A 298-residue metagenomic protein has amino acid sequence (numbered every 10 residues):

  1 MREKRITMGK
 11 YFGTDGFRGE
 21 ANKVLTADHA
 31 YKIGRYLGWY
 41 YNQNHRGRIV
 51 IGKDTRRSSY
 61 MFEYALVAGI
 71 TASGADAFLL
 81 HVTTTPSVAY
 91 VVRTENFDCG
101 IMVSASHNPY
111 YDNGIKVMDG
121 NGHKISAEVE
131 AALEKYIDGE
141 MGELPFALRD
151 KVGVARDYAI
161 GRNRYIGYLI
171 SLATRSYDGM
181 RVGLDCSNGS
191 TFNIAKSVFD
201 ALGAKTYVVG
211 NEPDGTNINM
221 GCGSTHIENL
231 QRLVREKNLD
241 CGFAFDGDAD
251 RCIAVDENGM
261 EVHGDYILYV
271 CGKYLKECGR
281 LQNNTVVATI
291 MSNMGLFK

Functional and structural regions predicted by a protein language model:
R2-A68, A72-S73, V152-M180: An N-terminal, well-structured beta->alpha segment
T14, K53, V103, L184-S187 (+2 more regions): Active-site flanking residues adjacent to catalytic metal/cofactor-binding acidic residues
E20, N113-R235: Gly/Ser/Thr-enriched, mixed-charge loops and adjacent short helices that form phosphate/oxyanion-binding elements
E20, Y36-Y40, N44, G69 (+8 more regions): Change "in soluble alpha/beta enzymes" to "in soluble alpha/beta proteins
N22, L80-H81, D157-Y158, L184-S187 (+3 more regions): Glycine- and other small-residue-rich loops at beta-strand/loop junctions that grip anionic moieties
R46-D54, F78, R181-G183, T285-I290: Short glycine-rich phosphate-binding loop at a beta-alpha junction
R48-D112, S197-V255: N-terminal small/polar loop signature for handling phosphorylated ligands or for N-terminal nucleophile
Y110-Y111, V117-A131, K135, N229-K298: Replace "Mg2+/Mn2+-dependent" with "divalent metal-dependent
